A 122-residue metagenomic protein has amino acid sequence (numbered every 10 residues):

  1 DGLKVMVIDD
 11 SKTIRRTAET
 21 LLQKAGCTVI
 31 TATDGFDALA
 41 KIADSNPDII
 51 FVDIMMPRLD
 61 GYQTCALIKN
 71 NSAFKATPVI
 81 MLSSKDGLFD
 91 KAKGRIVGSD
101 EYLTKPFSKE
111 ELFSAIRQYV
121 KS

Functional and structural regions predicted by a protein language model:
R16-T20, K24: Charged docking surfaces used in two-component/phosphorelay signaling
G26-T33, K41: Short hydrophobic/Thr-rich beta-strand motif most characteristic of the beta2 strand and flanking loop of CheY-like
S45-F51: Active-site beta3 strand of CheY-like receiver
M56: Receiver (REC) domain active-site loop signature in two-component systems and cognate sites in sensor histidine kinases
F107-R117: C-terminal output helix
